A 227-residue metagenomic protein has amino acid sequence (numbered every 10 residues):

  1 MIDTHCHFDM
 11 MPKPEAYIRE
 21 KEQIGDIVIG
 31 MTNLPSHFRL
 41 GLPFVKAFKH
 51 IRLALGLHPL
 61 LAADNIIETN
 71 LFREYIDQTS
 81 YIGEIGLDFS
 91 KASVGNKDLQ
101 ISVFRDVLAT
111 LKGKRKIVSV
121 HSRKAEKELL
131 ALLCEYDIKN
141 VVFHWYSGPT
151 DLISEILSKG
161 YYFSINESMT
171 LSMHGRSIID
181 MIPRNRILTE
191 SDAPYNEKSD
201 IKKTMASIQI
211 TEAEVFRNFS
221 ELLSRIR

Functional and structural regions predicted by a protein language model:
M1-R227: Mid-domain alpha/beta scaffold segments of enzyme catalytic cores
